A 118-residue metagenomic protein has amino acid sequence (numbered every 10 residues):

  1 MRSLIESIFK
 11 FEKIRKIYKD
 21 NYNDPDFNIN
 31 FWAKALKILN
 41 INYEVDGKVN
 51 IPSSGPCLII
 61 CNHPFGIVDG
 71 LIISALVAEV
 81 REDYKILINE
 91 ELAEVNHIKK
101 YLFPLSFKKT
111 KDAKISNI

Functional and structural regions predicted by a protein language model:
M1-G55, F65, E79, E90: Membrane-interfacial terminal anchoring regions of lipid-handling membrane enzymes
N42-I118: Soluble catalytic domains of membrane acyltransferases
